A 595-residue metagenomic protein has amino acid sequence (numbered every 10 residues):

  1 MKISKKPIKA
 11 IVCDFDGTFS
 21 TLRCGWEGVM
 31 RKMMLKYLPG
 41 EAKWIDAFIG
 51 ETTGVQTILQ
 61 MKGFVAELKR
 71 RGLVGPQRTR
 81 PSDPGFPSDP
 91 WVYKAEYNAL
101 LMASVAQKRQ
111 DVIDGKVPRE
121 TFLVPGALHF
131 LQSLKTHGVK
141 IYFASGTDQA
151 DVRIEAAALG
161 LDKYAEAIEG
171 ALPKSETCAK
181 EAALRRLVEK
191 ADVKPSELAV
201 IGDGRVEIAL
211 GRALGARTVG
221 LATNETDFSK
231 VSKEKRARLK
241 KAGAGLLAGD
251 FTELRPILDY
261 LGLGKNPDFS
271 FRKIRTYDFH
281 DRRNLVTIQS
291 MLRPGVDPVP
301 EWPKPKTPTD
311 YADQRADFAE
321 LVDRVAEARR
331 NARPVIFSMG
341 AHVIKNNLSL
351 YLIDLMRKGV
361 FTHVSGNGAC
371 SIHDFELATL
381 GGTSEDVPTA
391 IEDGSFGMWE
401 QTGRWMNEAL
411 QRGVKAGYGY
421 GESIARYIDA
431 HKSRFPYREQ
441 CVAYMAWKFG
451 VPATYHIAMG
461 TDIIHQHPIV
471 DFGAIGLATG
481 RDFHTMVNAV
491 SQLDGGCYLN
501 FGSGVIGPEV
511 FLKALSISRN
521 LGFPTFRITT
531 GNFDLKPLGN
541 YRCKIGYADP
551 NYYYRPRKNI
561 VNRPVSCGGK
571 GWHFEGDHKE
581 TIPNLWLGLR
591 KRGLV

Functional and structural regions predicted by a protein language model:
M1-C13, G50, P76, R255-G264: Non-catalytic pre-domain segments flanking phosphatase-related domains
K2-A47: Active-site neighborhood of HAD-like aspartate-dependent phosphohydrolases
V12, A103-F143, R153, C178-E181: Short, acidic loop-to-helix structural element flanking the phosphoryl-transfer center in phosphate-processing enzymes
Y37, P118, L128, Q132-Y142 (+4 more regions): Substrate-recognition/cap helix-loop segment adjacent to the acidic, metal-dependent catalytic center of Asp-based
C178-R212: Conserved Lys-Pro-Asp/Glu-containing loop-to-beta segment of HAD-superfamily phosphomonoesterases, centered on
V200-L246: Acidic, Mg2+-coordinating phosphoryl-transfer loop and its flanking beta/alpha structural elements, shared across
N266-P267, T485-A489, G495-C497, G504-V595: C-terminal functional extensions of proteins
E385-G450, T454-Y455: Ligand-binding beta-strand-loop-alpha-helix segment within the catalytic cores of soluble metabolic enzymes
